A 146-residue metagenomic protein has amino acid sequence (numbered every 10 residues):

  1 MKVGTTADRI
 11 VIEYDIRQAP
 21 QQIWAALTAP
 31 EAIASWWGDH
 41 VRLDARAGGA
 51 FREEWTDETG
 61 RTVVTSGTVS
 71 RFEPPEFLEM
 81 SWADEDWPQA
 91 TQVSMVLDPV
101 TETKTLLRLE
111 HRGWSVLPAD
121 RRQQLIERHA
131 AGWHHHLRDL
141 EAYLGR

Functional and structural regions predicted by a protein language model:
M1-R42: Hydrophobic ligand-binding cavity/cleft-lining segments
A7-E13, P20, A50, V64 (+3 more regions): Intrinsic-disorder/low-complexity, polar/charged segments enriched in Ser/Thr/Lys/Arg/Asp/Glu/Gln
V11-I12, E31-V64, P75-F77: Short beta-edge strand/loop motif at the mouth of beta-sheet-based domains
I16, A47, P99-T101: Short loop/turn positions at the edges of beta-strands in beta-sheet-rich folds
I23, I33, F51-E53, V69 (+4 more regions): Hydrophobic pocket/interface hotspot
R42, T59-K104, R112-S115: Hydrophobic-ligand binding "helix-grip"
G113-R146: A conserved amphipathic terminal alpha-helix motif
